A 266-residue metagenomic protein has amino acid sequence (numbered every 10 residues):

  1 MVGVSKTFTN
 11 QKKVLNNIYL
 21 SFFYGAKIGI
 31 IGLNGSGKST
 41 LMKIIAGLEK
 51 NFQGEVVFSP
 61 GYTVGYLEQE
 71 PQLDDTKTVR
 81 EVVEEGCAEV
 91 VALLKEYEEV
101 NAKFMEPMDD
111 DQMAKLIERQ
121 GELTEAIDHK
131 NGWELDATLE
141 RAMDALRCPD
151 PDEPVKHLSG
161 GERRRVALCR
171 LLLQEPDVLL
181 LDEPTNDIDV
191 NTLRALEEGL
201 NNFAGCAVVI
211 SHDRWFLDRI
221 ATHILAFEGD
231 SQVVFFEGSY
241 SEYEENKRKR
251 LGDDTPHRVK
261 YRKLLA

Functional and structural regions predicted by a protein language model:
M1-A266: ABC ATP-binding cassette signature C-motif
